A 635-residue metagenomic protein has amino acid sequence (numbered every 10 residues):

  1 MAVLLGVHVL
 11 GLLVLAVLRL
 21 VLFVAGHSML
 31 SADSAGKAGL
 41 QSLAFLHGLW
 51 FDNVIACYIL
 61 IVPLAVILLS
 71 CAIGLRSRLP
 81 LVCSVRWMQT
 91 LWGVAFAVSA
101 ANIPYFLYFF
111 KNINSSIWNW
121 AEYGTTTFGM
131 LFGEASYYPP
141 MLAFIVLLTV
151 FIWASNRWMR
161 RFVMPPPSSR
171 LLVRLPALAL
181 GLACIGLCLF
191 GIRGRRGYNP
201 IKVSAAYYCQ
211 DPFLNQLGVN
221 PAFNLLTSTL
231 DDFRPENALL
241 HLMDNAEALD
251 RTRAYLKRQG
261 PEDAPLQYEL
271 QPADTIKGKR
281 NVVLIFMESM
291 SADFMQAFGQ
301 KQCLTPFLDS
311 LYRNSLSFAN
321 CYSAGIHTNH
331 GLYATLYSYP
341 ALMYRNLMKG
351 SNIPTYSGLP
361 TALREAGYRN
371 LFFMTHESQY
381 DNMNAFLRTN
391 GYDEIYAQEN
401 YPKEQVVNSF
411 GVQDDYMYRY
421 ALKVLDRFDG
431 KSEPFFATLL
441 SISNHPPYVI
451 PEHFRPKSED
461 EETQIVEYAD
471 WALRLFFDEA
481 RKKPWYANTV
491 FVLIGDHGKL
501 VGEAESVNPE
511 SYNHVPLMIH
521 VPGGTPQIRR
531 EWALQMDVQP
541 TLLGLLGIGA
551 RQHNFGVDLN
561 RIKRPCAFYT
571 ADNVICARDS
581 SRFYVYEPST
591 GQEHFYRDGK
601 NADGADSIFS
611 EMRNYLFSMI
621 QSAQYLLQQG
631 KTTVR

Functional and structural regions predicted by a protein language model:
M1-E236: Transmembrane and membrane-interface helices of multi-pass, inner-membrane envelope-modifying transferases
S42-F45, A65, T127-L131, L226 (+5 more regions): Generic structural signal of hydrophobic/aromatic residues within well-ordered alpha-helices of folded domains
A72, L239, E452-F454: Surface-exposed, active-site-proximal loop segments in enzymatic domains
R78-L79, E236-E247, M348-N352, G556-V557: Short alpha-helical "patches" and their helix-cap loops
Y123-T126, Y207, D211, G218-F223 (+4 more regions): The feature marks either
Y137-L142, V146, A246-K257, L387: Long, well-ordered, tryptophan-enriched scaffold segments
L256-R635: Solvent-exposed soluble domains appended to multi-pass membrane proteins
